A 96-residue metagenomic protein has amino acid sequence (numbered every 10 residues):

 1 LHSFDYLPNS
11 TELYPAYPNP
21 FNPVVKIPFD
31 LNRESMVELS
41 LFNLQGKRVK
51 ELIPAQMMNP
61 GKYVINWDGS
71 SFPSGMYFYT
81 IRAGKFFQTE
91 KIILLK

Functional and structural regions predicted by a protein language model:
L1-F42, E51, Y63-W67, A83: Glycine-centered coil/turn sites that cap beta-strands in beta-rich domains
I53-K85: Short, surface-exposed loop/turn motifs with a glycine/proline- and acidic-biased composition
F86-E90: Extracellular and select intracellular beta-sandwich modules with Ser/Thr-enriched, small-residue motifs on
K91-K96: Short beta-strand edge segments in extracellular beta-sheet folds
